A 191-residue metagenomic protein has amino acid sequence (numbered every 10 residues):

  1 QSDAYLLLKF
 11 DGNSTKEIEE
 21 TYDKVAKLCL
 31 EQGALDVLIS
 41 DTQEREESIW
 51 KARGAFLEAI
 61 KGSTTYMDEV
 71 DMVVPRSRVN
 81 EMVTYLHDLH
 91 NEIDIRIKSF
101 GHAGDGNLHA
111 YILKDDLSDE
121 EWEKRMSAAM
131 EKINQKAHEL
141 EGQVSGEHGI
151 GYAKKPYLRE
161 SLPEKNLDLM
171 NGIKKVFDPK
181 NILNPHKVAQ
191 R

Functional and structural regions predicted by a protein language model:
Q1-G146, I150-R191: Noncatalytic alpha-helical scaffold of FAD-dependent oxidoreductases
